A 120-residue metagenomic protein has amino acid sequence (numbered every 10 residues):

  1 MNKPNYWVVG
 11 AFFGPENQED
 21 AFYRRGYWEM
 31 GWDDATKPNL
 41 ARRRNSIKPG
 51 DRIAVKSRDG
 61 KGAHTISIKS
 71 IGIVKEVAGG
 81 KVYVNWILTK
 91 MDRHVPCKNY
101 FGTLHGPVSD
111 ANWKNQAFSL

Functional and structural regions predicted by a protein language model:
M1-I47: Compositionally biased, charged N-terminal/linker segments
P4-Y6, P49-I53, K69: Short, surface-exposed beta-edge/turn micro-motifs
V9-G10, A54, N85: Residues in well-ordered beta-strands of folded domains
F13, S57-D59, E76, L88: Residues that form ligand- and interface-recognition hot spots within folded domains
W32, P38, S57-D59, G72: Sparse, context-dependent recognition of short Cys/His-centered cofactor- or disulfide-binding micro-motifs
D34-A35, A63-T65: Short, solvent-exposed secondary-structure boundary motifs
A41-G62: Short coil-to-beta transition motif at edge beta-strands of beta-rich domains
T65-L120: Aromatic- and Lys/Arg-enriched surface recognition patch
